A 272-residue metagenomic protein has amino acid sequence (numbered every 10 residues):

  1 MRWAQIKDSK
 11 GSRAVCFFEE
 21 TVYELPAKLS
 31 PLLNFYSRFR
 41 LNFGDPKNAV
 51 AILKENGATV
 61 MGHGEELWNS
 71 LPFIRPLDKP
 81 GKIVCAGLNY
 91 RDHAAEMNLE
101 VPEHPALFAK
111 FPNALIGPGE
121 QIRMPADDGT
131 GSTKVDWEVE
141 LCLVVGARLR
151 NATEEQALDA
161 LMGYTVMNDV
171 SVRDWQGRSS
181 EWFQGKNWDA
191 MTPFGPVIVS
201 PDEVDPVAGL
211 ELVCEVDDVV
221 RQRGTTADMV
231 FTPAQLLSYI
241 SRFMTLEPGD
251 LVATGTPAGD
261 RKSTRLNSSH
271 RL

Functional and structural regions predicted by a protein language model:
M1-P105: N-terminal non-catalytic cap/leader segment that marks the start of a structured domain
R2, K82, Q121, E140-C142 (+2 more regions): Residue-level marker of beta-strand positions
A4, F73-R75, A95-N98, I122-V135 (+3 more regions): A generic local secondary-structure boundary/capping motif
K7, K110-P112, A126, W137-A147 (+3 more regions): Short, structured patches in soluble enzyme cores that scaffold and shape functional sites
S9-K10, V50, E66, S70-P72 (+3 more regions): Catalytic-pocket segment enriched in acidic/His residues
E100-E103, L107-F111, Q156-Q184, W188-D189 (+1 more regions): Flexible glycine-rich active-site/ligand-binding loops centered on an Asp-His dyad
V101-P118, V135-W137, R265: Structural signature of FAD isoalloxazine-binding scaffolds in flavoprotein oxidoreductases
